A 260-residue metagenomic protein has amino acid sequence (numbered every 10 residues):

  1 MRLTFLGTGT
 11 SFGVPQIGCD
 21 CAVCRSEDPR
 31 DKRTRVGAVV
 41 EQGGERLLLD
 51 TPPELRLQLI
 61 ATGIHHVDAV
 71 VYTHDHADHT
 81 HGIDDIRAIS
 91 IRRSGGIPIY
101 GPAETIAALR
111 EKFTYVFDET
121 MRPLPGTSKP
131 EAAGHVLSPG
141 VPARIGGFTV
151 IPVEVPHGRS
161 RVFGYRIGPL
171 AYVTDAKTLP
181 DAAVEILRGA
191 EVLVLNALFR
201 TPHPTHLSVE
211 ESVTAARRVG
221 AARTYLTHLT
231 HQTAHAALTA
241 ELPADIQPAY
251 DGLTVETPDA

Functional and structural regions predicted by a protein language model:
M1-V173, T239-D259: Binuclear metal-dependent hydrolase catalytic cores
T178-D259: Cap/insert and terminal regions of metallo-dependent hydrolase folds
